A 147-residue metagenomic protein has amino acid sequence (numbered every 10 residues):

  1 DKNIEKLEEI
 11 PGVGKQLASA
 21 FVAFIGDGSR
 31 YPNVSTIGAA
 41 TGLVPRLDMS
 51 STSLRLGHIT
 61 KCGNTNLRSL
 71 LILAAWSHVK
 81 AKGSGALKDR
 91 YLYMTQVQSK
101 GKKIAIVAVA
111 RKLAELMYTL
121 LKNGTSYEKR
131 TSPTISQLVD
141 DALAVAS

Functional and structural regions predicted by a protein language model:
D1-S147: A detector of single, family-specific signature residues that are central to catalytic or substrate-handling motifs
